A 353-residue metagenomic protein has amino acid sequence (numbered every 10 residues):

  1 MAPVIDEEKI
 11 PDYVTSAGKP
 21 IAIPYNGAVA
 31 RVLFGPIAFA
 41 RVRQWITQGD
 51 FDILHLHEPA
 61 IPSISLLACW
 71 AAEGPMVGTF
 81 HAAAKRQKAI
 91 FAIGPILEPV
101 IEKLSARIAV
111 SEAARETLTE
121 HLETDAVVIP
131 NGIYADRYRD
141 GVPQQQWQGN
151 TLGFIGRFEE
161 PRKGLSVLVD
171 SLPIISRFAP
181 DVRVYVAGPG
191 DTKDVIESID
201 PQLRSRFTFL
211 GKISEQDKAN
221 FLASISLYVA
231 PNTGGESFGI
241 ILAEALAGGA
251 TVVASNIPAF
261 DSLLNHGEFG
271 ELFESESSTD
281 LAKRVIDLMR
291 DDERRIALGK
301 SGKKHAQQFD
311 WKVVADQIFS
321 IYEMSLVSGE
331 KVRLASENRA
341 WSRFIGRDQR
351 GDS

Functional and structural regions predicted by a protein language model:
M1-I37, P189-T192: N-terminal strand-loop element at the rim of the active site of nucleotide-sugar-dependent glycosyltransferases
A113, G132: Carbohydrate-associated surface elements
Q144-K163, V169-P173, Y185: Conserved donor-binding/catalytic core segment of Leloir-type glycosyltransferases
I155, R183-I196, G211: Glycosyltransferase donor-sugar binding loop
V195-A219: Nucleotide-activated donor-binding/catalytic signature segment of Leloir-type glycosyltransferases, i.e., the conserved
L227, T251-A254: Short hydrophobic beta-strand element within catalytic cores of glycosyltransferases and related nucleotide-activated
H266-G267, E271-S278, D287-E293: Conserved acidic donor-binding segment of nucleotide-sugar-dependent glycosyltransferases
D280, D287, R294-Q308, S320 (+1 more regions): A short, well-ordered alpha-helix in the C-terminal region of glycosyltransferases
